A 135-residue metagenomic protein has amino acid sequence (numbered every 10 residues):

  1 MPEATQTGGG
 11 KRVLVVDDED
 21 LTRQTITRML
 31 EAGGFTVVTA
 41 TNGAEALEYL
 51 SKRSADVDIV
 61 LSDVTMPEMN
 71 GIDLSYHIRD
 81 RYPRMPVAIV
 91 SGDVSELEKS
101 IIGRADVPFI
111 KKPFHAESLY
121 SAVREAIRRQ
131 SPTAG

Functional and structural regions predicted by a protein language model:
E19-R23: Short acidic/polar segment at the start of the alpha1 helix of CheY-like receiver
Q24-A32: Charged docking surfaces used in two-component/phosphorelay signaling
T27, F114-A126, S131: C-terminal output helix
G34-T41, Y49: Short hydrophobic/Thr-rich beta-strand motif most characteristic of the beta2 strand and flanking loop of CheY-like
T41-E45, N70-L74: Acidic catalytic/metal-coordinating carboxylates
S54-L61: Active-site beta3 strand of CheY-like receiver
D63, S91: Active-site residues of response regulator receiver
M66: Receiver (REC) domain active-site loop signature in two-component systems and cognate sites in sensor histidine kinases
